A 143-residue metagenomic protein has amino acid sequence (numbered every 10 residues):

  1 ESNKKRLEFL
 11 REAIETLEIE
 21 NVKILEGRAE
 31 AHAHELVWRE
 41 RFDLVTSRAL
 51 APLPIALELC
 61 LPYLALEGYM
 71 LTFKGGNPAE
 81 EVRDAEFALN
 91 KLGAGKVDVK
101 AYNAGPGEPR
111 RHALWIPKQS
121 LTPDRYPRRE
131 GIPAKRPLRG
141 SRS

Functional and structural regions predicted by a protein language model:
S2-S143: S-adenosylmethionine
